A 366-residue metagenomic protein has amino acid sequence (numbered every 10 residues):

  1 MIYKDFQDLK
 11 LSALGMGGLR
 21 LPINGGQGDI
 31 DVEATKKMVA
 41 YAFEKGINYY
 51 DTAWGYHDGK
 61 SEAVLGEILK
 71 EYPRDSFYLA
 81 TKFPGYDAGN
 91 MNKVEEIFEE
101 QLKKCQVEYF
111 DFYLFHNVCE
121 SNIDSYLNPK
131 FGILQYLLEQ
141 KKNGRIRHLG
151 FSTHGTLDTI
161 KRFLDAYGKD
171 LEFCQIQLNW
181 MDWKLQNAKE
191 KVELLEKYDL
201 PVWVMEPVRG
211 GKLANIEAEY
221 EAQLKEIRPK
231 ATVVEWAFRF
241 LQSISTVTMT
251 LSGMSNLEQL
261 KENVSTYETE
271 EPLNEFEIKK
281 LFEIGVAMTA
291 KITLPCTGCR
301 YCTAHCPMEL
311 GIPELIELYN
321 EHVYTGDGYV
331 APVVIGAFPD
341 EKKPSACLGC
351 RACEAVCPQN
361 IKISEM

Functional and structural regions predicted by a protein language model:
M1-F77, Y136, K142: N-terminal binding-site loop/beta-alpha segment at the start of enzyme catalytic domains that lines or forms
S12-G17, Y50-T52, F77-T81, F110-F115 (+4 more regions): Hydrophobic faces of well-ordered beta-strands that scaffold small-molecule active sites in alpha/beta enzyme cores
R20-E33, K82-N92, S121-Y126, E221-A231: Active-site mouth loops of central-metabolism enzymes
G28-A42, N90-Q106, G155-A166, V233-F240: Short, acidic/polar
W54, Y301-N320, A352-M366: Iron-sulfur cluster-binding cysteine motifs and their immediate structural context in ferredoxin-like electron-transfer
L102-S125: Active-site groove signature of glycoside hydrolases
V118-P295, Y301-L310, E314, T325 (+3 more regions): Beta/alpha (TIM)-barrel catalytic core signal, keyed to glycine-rich beta->alpha loops juxtaposed to Asp/Glu that bind
Y324-A352: Short Fe-S-cluster ligation motifs
